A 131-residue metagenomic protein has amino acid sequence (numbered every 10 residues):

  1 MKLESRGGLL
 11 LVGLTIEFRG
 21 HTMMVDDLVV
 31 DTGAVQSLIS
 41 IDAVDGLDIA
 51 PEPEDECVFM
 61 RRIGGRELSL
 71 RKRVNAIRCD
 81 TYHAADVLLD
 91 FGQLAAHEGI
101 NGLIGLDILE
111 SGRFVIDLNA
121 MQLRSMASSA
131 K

Functional and structural regions predicted by a protein language model:
M1-K131: Pepsin/retropepsin-fold aspartyl endopeptidases
